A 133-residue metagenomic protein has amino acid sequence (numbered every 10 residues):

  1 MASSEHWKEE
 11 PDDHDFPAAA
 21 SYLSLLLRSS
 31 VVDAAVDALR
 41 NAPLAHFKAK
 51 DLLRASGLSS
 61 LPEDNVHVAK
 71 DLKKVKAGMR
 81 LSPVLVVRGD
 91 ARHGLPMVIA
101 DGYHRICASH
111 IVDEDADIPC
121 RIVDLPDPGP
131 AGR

Functional and structural regions predicted by a protein language model:
M1-V66: An acidic, glycine-rich, mixed-charge low-complexity segment common to nucleic-acid enzymes
S4-H6, L81-R133: A short, basic-hydrophobic beta/loop patch
D12-H14, K70, A100: Intrinsic disorder/low-complexity signal
D15-A18, V36, R40, R54 (+4 more regions): Low-complexity, compositionally biased segments
R40-V98, H110-I111: Short alpha-helix boundary/capping and kink motifs at helix termini
